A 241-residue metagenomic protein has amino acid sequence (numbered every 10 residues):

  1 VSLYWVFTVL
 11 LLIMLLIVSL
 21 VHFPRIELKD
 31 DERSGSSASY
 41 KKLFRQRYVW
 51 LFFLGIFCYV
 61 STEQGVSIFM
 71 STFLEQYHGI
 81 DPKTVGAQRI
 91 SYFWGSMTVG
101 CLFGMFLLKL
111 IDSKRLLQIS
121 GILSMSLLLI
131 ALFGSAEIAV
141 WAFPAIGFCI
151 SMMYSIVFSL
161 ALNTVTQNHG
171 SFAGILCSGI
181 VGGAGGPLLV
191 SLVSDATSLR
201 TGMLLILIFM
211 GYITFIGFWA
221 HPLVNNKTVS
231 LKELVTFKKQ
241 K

Functional and structural regions predicted by a protein language model:
W5-D31, T214-H221: C-terminal membrane-cytosol helix-exit motif in multi-pass small-molecule transporters
I26-F52, T236-Q240: Juxtamembrane intracellular "pre-TM" segments in multi-pass secondary transporters
K42-Y92: Extracytoplasmic gate region of multi-pass secondary transporters
I56, F93-V99, I180-G182: Short hydrophobic/small-residue motifs within alpha-helical transmembrane segments of multi-pass transporter-like
L74-E75, L107-L108, V190-S198, G202: Interfacial helix-cap and linker-helix signal at transmembrane-aqueous boundaries of multi-pass secondary transporters
G100-S113, S194: Helix-to-loop junctions at the C-terminal end of transmembrane segments in multipass secondary transporters
R115-I130: Structural signature of the two symmetry-related core transmembrane helices
S151-T166: Intracellular juxtamembrane helix-capping segments at the cytosolic ends of symmetry-related transmembrane helices
